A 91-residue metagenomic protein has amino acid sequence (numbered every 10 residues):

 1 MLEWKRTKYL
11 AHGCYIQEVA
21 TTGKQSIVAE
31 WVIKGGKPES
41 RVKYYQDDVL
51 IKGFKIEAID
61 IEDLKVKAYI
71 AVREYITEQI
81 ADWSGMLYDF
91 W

Functional and structural regions predicted by a protein language model:
M1-G23, G85: Negatively charged, low-complexity tracts enriched in Asp/Glu with abundant Ser/Thr
L2-R6, Q25-E30, P38-V42: Generic structural motif
G13, T22, W31, D60 (+1 more regions): Short stretches within intrinsically disordered, low-complexity N-terminal or propeptide regions
Q17-A20, S26-I33, Y44: Intrinsically disordered, low-complexity proline/glycine-rich segments
G23-I27, V49-K52: Short acidic/polar mixed-charge low-complexity motifs
I33-I51: Short aromatic-glycine-(Arg/Gly/Cys) micro-motifs in beta-strand/loop hairpins
Y45-W91: Mixed-charge, Lys/Arg-enriched low-complexity segments
